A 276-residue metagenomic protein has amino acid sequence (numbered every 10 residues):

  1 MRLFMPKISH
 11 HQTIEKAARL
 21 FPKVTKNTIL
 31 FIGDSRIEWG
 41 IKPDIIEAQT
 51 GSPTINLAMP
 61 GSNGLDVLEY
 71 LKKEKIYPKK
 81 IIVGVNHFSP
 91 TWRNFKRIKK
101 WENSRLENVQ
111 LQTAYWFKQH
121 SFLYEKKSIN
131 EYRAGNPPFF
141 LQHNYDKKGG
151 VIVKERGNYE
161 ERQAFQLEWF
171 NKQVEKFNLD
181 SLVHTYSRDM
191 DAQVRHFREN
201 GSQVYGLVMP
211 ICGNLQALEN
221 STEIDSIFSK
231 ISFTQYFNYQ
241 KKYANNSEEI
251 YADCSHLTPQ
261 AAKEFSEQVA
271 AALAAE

Functional and structural regions predicted by a protein language model:
M1-T28, I76: N-terminal secretory targeting modules
T28-I29, K80, Y205: Structural motif
I32, R36-H120: Membrane-embedded segments
I41, I45, D66, T185 (+3 more regions): Extracytoplasmic/secreted proteins, especially bacterial periplasmic and envelope-associated proteins
A58, V208, N238-Q240: Residue-level recognition of beta-strand->loop/alpha-helix junctions
P60-L65, L182-Y186, C212-N220: Acidic-and-aromatic substrate-binding clefts and catalytic sites of carbohydrate-active enzymes
I98-N200: Secreted/periplasmic serine-hydrolase-like ester/acetyl group-modifying domain
T222-E276: C-terminal regions of proteins
